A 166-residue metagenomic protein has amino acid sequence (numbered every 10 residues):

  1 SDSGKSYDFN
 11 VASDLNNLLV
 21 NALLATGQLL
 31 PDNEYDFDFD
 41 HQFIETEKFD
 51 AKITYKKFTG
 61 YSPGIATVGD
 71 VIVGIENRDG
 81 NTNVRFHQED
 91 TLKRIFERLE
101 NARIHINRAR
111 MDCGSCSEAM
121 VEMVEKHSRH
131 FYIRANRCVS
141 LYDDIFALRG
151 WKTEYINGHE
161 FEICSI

Functional and structural regions predicted by a protein language model:
S1, Y35-F43, D70, I106-C116 (+1 more regions): Short, conserved catalytic/metal-binding motifs centered on acidic residues
S1-I65: Active-site-proximal, Lys/Arg-enriched surface segment that forms a nucleic-acid-binding/basic interface patch
S1-Y7, E45-E47, V73-N81, I104-R108: Short acidic, glycine/Ser/Thr-rich loop/turn "cap" segments at secondary-structure junctions
H41, E76-D79, C113, A135 (+1 more regions): Short, structured patches in soluble enzyme cores that scaffold and shape functional sites
E47-I53, V73-N77, M111, E118-V124 (+1 more regions): Short acidic, glycine/serine/threonine-rich loops at helix termini
Y55-A102: Electropositive, glycine- and tryptophan-enriched low-complexity nucleic-acid-binding patches
V84-Y142: Domain-level cores of phosphate- or acyl-group-handling catalytic modules
H130-I166: An anionic, glycine-rich sequence signature occurring as long contiguous blocks
